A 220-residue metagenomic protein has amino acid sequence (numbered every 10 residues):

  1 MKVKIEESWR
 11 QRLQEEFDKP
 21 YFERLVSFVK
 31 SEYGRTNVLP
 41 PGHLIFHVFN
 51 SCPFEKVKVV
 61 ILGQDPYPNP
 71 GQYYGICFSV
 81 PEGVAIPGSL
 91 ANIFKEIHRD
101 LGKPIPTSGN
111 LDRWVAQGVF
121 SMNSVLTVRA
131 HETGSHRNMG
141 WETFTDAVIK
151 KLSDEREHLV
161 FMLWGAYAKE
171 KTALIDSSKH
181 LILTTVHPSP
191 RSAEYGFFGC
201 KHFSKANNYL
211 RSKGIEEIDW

Functional and structural regions predicted by a protein language model:
M1-L13: Generic N-terminal amphipathic, Lys/Arg-enriched alpha-helix
I5, T185-V186: Short acidic (Asp/Glu) and glycine-rich catalytic loops that position anionic groups and cofactors
E15-L163, Y167-E170, I175-D176, L181-T184 (+3 more regions): A polyanion-binding, active-site-adjacent surface
G199: Short, conserved glycine- and acidic-residue-centered signature motifs in active-site or ligand-binding loops
